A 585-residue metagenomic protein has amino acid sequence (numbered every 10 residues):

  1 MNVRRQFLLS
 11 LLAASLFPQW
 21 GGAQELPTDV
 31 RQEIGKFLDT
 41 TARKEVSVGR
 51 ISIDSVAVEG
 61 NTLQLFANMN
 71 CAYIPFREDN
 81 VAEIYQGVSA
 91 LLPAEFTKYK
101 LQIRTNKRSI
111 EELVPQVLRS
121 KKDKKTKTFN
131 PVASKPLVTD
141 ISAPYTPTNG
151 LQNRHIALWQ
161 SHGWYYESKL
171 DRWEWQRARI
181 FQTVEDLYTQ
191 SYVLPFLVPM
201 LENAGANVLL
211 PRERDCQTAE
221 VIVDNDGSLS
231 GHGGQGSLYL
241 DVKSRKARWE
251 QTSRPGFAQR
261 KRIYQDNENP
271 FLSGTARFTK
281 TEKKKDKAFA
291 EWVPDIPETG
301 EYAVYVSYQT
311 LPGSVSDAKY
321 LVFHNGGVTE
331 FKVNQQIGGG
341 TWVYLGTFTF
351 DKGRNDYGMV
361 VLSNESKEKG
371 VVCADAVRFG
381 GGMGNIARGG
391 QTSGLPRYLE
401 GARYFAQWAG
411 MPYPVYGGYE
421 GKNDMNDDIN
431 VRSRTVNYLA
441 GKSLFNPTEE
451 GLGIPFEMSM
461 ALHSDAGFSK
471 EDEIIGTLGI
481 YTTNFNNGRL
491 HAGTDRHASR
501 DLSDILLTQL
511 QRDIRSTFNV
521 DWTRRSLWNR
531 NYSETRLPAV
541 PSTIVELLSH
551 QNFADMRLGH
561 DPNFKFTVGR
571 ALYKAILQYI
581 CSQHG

Functional and structural regions predicted by a protein language model:
Q24-G60, S134: N-proximal, solvent-exposed amphipathic alpha-helical segments enriched in charged/polar residues
W159, G401-H497, W528-Q551: Active-site microenvironments of hydrolase-like enzyme catalytic domains
N267-A288: Extracellular beta-rich ligand/substrate-recognition surface
T275, K280, A376-G384, A461-G488 (+1 more regions): Active-site-adjacent mobile loop/cap segments within catalytic or ligand-binding domains
A276-F278, A288-P312: A short beta-strand element within beta-rich, extracytoplasmic domains of secreted/secretory-pathway proteins
T310-T329: Short, surface-exposed beta-strand/strand-loop-strand elements in extracellular ectodomains
H324-N355: Extracellular carbohydrate recognition and processing domains and analogous Trp-centered ligand-binding platforms
V360-V371: Short beta-strand-plus-loop segments that form exposed binding edges in beta-rich domains
